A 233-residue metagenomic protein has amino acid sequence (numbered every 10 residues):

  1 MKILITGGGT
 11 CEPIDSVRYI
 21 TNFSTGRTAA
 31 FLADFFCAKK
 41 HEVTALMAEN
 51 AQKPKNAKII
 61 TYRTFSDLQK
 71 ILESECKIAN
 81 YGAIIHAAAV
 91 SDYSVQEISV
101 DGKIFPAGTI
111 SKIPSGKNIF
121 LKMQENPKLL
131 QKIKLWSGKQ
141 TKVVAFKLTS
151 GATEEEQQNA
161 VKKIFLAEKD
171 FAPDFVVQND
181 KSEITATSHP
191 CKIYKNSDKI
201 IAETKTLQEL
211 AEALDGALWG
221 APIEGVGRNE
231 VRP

Functional and structural regions predicted by a protein language model:
M1-P222, P233: A cross-family phosphate/adenosyl-ligand binding-site feature
